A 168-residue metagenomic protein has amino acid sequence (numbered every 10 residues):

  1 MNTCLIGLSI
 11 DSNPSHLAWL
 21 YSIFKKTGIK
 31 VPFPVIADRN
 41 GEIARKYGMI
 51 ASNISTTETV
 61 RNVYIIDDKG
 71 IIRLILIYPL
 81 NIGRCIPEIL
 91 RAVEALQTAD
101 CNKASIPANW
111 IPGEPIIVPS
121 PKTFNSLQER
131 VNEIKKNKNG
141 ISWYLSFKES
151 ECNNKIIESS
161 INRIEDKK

Functional and structural regions predicted by a protein language model:
M1-K168: Chalcogenol-based redox active-site neighborhoods
